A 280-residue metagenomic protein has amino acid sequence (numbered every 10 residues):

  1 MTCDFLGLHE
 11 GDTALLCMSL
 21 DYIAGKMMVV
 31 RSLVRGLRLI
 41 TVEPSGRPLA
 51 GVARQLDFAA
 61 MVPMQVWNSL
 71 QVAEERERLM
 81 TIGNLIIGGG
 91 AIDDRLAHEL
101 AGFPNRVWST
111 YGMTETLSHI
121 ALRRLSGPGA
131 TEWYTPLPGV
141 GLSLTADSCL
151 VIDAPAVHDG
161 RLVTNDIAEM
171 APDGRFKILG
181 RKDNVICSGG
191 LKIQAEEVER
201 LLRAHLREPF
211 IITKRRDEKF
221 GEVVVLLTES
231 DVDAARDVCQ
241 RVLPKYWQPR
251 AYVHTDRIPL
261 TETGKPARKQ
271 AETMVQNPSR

Functional and structural regions predicted by a protein language model:
M1-H9, R35: Conserved structural elements of the adenylate-forming
T13-N68: AMP-binding/adenylate-forming
V72-P128: Gly/Ser/Thr-rich phosphate-binding loop
A91-I92, I120-R161: Adenylate-forming AMP-binding core of the ANL superfamily, especially NRPS adenylation
W108-E115, Y134, T213-R216, V253: Beta-strand->loop->alpha-helix junctions that form or flank phosphate-binding loops in nucleotide-handling enzymes
I167-W247: AMP-binding/adenylate-forming catalytic core of the ANL superfamily
V225-L227, V238-R280: Conserved C-terminal "lid"/linker of ANL adenylate-forming enzymes
